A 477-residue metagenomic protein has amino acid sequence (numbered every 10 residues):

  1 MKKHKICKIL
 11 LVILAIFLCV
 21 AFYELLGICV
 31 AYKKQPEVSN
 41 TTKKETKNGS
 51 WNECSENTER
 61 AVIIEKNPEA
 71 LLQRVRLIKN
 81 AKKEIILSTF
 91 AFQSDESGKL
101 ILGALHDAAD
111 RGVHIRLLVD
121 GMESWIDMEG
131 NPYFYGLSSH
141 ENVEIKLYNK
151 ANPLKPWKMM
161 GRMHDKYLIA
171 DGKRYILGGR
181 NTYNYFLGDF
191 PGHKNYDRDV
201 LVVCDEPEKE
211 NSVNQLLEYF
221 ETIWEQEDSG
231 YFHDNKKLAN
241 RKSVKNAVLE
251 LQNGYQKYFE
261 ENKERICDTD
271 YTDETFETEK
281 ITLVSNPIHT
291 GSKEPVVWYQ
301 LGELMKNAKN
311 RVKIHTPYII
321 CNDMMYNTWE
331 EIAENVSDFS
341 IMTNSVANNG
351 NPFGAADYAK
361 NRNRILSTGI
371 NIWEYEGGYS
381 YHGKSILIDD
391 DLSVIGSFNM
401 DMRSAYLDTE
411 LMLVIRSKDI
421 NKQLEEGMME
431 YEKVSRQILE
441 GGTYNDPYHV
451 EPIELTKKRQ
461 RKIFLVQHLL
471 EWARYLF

Functional and structural regions predicted by a protein language model:
K2-V143, P153-H164, A170, R174-F477: Charged, low-complexity intrinsically disordered terminal segments
K146: Phosphate-binding P-loop/Walker A region and its immediate neighborhood
